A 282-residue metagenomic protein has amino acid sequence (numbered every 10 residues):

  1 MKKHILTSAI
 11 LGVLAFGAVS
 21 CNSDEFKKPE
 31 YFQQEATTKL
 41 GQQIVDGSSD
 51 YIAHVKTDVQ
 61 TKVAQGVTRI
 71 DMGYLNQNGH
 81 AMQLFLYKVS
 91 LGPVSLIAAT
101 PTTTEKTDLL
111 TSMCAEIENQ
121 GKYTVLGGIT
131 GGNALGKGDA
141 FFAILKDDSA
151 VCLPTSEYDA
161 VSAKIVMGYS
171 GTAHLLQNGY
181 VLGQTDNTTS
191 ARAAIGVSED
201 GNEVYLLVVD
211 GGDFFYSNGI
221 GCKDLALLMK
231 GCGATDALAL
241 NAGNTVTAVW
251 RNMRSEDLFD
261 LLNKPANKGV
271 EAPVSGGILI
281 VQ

Functional and structural regions predicted by a protein language model:
M1-A9: Bacterial N-terminal signal peptides that target proteins for export
G17-S20: C-terminal motif of bacterial Sec signal peptides marking the signal peptidase cleavage site
N22-K137: Zymogen propeptides
I70-K88, G168-G201: Conserved beta-alpha junction segments in alpha/beta enzyme cores
P101-K106, T155-V161, V208-F214: Short, solvent-exposed aromatic-acidic interface loops
T124, I129-N187: Active-site-adjacent helix-turn-beta-strand microarchitecture at beta-sheet edges that either contains or buttresses
G136-K137, A143-D147, Q184-D236, T245-Q282: Conserved, well-ordered active-site substructure
